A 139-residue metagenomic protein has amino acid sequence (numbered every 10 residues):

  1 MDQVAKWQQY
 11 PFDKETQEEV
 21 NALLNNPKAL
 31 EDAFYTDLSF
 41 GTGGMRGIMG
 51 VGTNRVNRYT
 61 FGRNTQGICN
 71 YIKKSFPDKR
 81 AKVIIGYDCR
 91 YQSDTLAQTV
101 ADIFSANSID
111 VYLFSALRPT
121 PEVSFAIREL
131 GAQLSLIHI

Functional and structural regions predicted by a protein language model:
M1: Catalytic cores of phosphodiester-bond-cleaving enzymes
V4-V100: An N-terminal, well-structured beta->alpha segment
K6-W7, D78-S135: Ferredoxin-reductase
I137-I139: Conserved small/polar residues in nucleotide/adenosyl-binding loops
